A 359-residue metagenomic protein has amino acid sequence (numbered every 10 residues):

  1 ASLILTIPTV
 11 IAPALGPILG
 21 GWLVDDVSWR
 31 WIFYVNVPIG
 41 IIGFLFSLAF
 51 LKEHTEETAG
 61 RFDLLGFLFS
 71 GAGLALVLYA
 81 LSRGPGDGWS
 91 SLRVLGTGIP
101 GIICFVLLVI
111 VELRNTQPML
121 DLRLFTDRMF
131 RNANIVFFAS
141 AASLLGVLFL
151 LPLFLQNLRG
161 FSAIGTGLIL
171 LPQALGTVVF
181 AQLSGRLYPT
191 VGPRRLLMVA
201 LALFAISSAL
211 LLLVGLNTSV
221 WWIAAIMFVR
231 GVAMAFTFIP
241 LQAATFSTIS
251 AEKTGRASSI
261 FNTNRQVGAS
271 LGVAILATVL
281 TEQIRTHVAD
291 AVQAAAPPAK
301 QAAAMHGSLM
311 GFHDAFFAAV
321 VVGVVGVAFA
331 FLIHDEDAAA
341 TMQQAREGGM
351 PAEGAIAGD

Functional and structural regions predicted by a protein language model:
A1-G66, L92, L175: Helix-loop-helix hairpins in multi-pass membrane proteins, especially solute transporters
L3-P8, S28, N36-V37, L65 (+2 more regions): Transmembrane core module of solute transporters
I4-T6, A12-L15, D25, V147 (+2 more regions): Small-residue-rich alpha-helical segments with characteristic i,i+4
V10, A14, I18, G71 (+3 more regions): Hydrophobic/small/kink-forming positions within alpha-helical transmembrane segments of polytopic membrane proteins
L19-V27, L81, L155-Q156, L187-Y188 (+2 more regions): Interfacial helix-cap and linker-helix signal at transmembrane-aqueous boundaries of multi-pass secondary transporters
D25-V37, S82-V94, S162, T281-V320: A membrane-interface helix-boundary motif in multi-pass transporters
V37-E56, G71-R83, P100-N115, G326-H334: C-terminal membrane-cytosol helix-exit motif in multi-pass small-molecule transporters
M129, A243, I260, Q301-D359: Transmembrane-helix exit segments and adjacent C-terminal regions of multi-pass membrane proteins
